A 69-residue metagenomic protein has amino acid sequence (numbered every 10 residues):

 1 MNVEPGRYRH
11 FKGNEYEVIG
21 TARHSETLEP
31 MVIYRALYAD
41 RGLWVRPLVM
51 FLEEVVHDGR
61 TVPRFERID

Functional and structural regions predicted by a protein language model:
M1-D69: Mixed-charge, low-complexity intrinsically disordered regions
